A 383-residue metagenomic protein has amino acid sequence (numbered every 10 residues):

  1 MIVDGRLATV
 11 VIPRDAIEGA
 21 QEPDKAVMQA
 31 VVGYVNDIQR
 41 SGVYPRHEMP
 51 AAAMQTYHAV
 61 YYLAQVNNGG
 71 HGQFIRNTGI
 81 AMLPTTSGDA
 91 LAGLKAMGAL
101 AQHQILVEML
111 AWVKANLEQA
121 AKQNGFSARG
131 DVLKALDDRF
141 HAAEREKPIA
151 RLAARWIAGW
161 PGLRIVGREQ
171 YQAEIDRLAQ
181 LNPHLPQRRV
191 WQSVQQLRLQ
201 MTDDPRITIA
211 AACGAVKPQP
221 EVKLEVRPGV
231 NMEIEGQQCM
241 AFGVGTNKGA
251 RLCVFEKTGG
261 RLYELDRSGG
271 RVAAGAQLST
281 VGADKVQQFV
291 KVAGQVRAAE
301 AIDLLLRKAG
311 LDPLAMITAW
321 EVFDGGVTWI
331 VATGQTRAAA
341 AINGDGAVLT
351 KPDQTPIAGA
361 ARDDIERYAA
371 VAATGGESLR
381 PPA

Functional and structural regions predicted by a protein language model:
M1-A52: Membrane topogenic helices and adjacent juxtamembrane segments
A26-Y34, I149-A154, T208-C213, C253-F255 (+3 more regions): Generic hydrophobic, helix-prone segments enriched in Leu/Val/Ile
A30, Y34, G93, A135 (+4 more regions): Charge-rich, solvent-exposed alpha-helical interaction surfaces
D37, S41, Q65, G69 (+12 more regions): Surface-exposed polar/charged interaction patches
P45-H141: Core of folded catalytic or high-affinity ligand/protein-binding domains in predominantly eukaryotic proteins
E118-P186: Long, amphipathic alpha-helical surface segments
Y171-F242: Charge-rich interaction segments
G229-A383: Extended, charged low-complexity segments that frequently continue into or abut oligomerization scaffolds
